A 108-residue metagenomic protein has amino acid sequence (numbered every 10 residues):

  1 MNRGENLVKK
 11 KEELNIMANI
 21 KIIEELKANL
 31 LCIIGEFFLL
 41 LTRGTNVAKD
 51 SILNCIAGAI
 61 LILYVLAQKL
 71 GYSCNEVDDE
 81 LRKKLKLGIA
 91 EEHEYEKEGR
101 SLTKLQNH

Functional and structural regions predicted by a protein language model:
M1-I56, I60-H108: Flexible "arm" and connector segments at domain edges
